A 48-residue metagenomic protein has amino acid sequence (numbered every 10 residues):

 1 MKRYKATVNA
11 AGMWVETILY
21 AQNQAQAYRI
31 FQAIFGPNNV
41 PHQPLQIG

Functional and structural regions predicted by a protein language model:
M1-V15: Short aromatic-glycine-(Arg/Gly/Cys) micro-motifs in beta-strand/loop hairpins
R3-A6, Q24, N39-V40: N-terminal cationic leader/targeting segments used for protein routing and processing
A11, A25, V40-P44: Intrinsic disorder/low-complexity detector
I18-Y20, P37: Long, contiguous binding/interaction regions
A33-G48: Short, mixed-charge low-complexity intrinsically disordered segments
